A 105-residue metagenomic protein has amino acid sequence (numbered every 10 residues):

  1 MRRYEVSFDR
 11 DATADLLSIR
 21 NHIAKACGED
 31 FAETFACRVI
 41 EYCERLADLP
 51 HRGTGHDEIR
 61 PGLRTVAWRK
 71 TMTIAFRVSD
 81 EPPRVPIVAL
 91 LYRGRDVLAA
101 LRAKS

Functional and structural regions predicted by a protein language model:
M1-A36: Arg/Lys-rich, positively charged N-terminal/basic patches that mediate binding to nucleic acids
N21, E44, D48-H51, T71 (+1 more regions): Generic structural signal for secondary-structure transition and capping sites
A32, T54-H56, A99: Short, hydrophobic secondary-structure boundary micro-motifs
L49-R84: Basic/aromatic recognition patch in beta-strand/loop cores that engages polyanionic ligands
M72-T73, R77-S105: Enriched for short, Lys/Arg-rich terminal
